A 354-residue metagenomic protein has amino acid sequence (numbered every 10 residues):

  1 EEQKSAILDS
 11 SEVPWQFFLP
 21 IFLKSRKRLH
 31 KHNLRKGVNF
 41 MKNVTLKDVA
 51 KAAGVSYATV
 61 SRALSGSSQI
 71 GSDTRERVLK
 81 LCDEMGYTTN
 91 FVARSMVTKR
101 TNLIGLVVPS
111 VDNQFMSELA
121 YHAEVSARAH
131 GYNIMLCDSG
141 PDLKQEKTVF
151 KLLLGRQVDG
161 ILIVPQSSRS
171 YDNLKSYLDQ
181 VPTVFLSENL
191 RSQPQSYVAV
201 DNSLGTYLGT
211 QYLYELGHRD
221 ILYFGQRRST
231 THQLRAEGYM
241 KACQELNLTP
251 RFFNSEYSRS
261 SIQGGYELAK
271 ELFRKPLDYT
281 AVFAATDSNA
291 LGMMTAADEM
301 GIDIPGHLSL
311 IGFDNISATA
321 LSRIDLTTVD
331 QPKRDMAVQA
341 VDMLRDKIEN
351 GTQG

Functional and structural regions predicted by a protein language model:
A6, S11-E12, K270-G354: Flexible loop/turn connectors
S10-R100: N-terminal helix-turn-helix DNA-binding module of bacterial transcription factors
W15, P141, I163-L208, S288 (+1 more regions): Flexible loop/hinge segments that line or gate small-molecule binding clefts
Y57-R62, M96-D112, Q166, Y212 (+1 more regions): Short beta-strand segments enriched in small/hydrophobic residues
E76, M85-L152, R156-D159, M240: Amphipathic helical "hinge" segments at domain boundaries
P109-E118, L136-Q145, V198-L208, F224-K270 (+3 more regions): Hinge/beta->alpha junction and helix N-cap segments in small-molecule ligand-binding domains
Q157-P165, L222-G225, S255, P276-T286 (+1 more regions): Periplasmic-binding protein-like
R219-D220, P250-F253, D303-L310: Short acidic capping loops at alpha-helix termini that bridge into adjacent secondary structure
